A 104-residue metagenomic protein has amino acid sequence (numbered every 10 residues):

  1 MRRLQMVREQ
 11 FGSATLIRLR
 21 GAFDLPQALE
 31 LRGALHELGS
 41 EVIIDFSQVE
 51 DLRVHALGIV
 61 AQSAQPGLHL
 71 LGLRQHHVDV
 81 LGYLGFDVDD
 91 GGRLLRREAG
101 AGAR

Functional and structural regions predicted by a protein language model:
M1-R104: STAS-like cytosolic regulatory interaction modules
